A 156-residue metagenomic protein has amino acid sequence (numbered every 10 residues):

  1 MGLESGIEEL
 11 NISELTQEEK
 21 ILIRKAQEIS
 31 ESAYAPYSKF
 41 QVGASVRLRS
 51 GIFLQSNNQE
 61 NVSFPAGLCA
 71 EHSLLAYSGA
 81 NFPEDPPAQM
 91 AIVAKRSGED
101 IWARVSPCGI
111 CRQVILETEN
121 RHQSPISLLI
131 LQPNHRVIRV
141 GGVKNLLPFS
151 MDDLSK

Functional and structural regions predicted by a protein language model:
M1-S32, A76, F82-K156: C-terminal binding/interaction regions
I12, T16, E60-P65: Short, surface-exposed loop/turn motifs that are enriched in glycine and acidic residues and include a nearby proline
Y34-P36: Short Gly/Pro-enriched turn/cap motifs at secondary-structure boundaries
K39, C69, D85-P87: Short connector loops at helix/strand junctions that flank enzyme active sites, especially segments positioning acidic
K39-L48: Short beta-strand scaffold segments in enzyme catalytic cores
L48-G51, Q132-N134: Short acidic-glycine loop/turn motifs at beta-strand connectors
S50-E60, Q89-R96: Glycine/charged-rich beta-loop-alpha catalytic/anionic-binding loops adjacent to active sites
N61-A80: A short mixed-secondary-structure module that forms the rim of ligand-binding clefts
